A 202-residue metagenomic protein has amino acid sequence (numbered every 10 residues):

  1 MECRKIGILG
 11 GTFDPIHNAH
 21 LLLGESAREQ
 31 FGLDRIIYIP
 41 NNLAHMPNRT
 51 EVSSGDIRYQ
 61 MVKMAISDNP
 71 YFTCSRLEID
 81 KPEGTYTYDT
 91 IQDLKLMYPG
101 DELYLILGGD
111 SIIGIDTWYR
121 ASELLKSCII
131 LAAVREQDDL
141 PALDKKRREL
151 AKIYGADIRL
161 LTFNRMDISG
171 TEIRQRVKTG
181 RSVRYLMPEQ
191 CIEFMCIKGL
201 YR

Functional and structural regions predicted by a protein language model:
M1-R202: Nucleotidyltransferase catalytic core that binds NTPs
